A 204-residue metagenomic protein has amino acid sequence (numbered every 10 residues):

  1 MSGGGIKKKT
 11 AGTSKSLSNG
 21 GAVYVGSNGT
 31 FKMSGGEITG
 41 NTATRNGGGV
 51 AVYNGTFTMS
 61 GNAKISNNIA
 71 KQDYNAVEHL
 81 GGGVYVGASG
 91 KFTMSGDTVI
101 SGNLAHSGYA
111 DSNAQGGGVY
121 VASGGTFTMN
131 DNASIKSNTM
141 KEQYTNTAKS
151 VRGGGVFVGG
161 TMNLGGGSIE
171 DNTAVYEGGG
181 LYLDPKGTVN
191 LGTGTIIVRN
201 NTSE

Functional and structural regions predicted by a protein language model:
M1-G4, K9, G36, N41 (+11 more regions): Solvent-exposed loop/turn tips at the surfaces of repeat/solenoid architectures
G4, G21, G29-F31, G36 (+15 more regions): The right-handed parallel beta-helix/beta-solenoid scaffold, focusing on the short coil/turn and N-cap positions
G4-G5, N28, G36, F57 (+9 more regions): Intrinsic disorder and flexible coil segments
T10-V25, T42-A51, I69-G87, L104-V121 (+3 more regions): Extracellular beta-strand/beta-solenoid scaffold signature
